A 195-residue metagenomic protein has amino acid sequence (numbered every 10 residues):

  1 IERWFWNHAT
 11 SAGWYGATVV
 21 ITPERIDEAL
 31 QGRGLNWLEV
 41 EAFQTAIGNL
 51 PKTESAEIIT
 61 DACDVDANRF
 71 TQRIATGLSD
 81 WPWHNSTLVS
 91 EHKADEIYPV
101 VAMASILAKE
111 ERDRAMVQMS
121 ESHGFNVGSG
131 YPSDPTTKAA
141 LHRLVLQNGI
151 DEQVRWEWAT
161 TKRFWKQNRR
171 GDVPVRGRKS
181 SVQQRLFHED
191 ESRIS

Functional and structural regions predicted by a protein language model:
I1-S195: RNase H-like, Mg2+-dependent phosphodiesterase core, and more generally RNA phosphate-backbone-engaging helix-loop
